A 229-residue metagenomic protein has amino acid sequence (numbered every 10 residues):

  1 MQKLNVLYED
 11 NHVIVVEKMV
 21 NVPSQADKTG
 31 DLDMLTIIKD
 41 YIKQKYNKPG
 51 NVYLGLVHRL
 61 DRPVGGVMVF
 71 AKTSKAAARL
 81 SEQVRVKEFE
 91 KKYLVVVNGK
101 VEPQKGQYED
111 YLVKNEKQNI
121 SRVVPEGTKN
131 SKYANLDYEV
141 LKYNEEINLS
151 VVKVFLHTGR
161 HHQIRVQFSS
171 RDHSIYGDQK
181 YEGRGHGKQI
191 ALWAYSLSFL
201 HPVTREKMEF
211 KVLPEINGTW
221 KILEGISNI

Functional and structural regions predicted by a protein language model:
M1-I229: RNA pseudouridine synthases
